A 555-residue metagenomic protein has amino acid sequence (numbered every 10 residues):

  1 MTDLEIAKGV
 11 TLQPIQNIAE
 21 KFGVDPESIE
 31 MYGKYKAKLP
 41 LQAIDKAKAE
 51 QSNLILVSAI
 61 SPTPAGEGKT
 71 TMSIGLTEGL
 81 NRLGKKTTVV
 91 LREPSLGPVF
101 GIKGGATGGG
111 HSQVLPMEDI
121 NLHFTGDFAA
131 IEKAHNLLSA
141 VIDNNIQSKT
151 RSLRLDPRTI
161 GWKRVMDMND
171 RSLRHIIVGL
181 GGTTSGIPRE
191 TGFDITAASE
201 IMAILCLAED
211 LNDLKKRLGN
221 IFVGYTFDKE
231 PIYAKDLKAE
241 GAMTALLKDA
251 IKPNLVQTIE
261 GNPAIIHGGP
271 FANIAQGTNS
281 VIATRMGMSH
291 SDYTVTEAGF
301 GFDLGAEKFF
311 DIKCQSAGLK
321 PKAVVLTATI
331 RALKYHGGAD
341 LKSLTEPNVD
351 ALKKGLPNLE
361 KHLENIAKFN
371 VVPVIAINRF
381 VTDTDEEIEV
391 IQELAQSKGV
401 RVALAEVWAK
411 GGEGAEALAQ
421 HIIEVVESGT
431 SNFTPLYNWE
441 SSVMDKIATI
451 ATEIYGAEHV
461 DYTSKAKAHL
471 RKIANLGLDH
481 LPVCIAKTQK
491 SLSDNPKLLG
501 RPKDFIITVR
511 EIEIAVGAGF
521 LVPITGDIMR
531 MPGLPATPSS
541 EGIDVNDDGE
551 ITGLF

Functional and structural regions predicted by a protein language model:
M1-F555: Flexible phosphate-sensing "switch/lid" loops adjacent to ATP/NTP-binding sites across phosphate-transfer
